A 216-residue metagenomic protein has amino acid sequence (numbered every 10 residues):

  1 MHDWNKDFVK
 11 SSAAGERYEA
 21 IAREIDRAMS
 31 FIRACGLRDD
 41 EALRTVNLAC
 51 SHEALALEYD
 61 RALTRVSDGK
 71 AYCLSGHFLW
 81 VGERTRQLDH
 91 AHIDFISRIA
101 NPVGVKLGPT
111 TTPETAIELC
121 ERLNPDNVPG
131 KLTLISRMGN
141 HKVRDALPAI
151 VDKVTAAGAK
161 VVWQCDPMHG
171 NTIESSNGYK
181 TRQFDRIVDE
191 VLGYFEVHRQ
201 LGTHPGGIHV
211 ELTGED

Functional and structural regions predicted by a protein language model:
M1-G139, Y179-Q183, E190-V191, H204-E211: Active-site-facing alpha/beta catalytic cores
A116, K131-C165, H169-D216: Non-transmembrane, aqueous-exposed alpha-helical and coiled segments at domain scale
